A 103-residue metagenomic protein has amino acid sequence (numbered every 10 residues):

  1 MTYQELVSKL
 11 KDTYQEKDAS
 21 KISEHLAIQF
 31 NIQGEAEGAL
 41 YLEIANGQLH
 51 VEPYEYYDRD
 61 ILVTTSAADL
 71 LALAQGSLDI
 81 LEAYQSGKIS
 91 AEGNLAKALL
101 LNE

Functional and structural regions predicted by a protein language model:
M1-E103: Feature captures hydrophobic
